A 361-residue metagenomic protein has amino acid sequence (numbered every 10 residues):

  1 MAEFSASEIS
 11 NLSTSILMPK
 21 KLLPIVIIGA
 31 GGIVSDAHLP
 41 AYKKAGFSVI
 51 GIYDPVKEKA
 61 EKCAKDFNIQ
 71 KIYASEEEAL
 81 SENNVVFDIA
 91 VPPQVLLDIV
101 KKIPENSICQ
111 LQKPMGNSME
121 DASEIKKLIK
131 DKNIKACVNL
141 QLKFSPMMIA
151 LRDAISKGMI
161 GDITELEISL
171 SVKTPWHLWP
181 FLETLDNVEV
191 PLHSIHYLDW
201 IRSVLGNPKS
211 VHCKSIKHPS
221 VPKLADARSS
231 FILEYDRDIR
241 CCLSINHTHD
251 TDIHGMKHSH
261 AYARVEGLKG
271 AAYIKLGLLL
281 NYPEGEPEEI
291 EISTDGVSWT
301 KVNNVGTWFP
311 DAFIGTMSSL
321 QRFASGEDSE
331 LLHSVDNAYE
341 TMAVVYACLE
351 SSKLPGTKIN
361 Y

Functional and structural regions predicted by a protein language model:
M1-L22, V86-I89, D236, S319-Y361: C-terminal helix-rich "cap/oligomerization" subdomain common to oxidoreductases
A2-F67: N-terminal Rossmann-like dinucleotide-binding module
A2-N11, L192, L198-N281, T316-E327 (+1 more regions): Contiguous beta-strand/loop segments that form the cofactor/metal-binding neighborhood of enzyme cores
I33, P55, V305-S318: Active-site loop of classical SDR/Rossmann-like NAD(P)-dependent oxidoreductases, centered on the catalytic Tyr-X3-Lys
F67, K71-L128: Beta-loop-alpha module in the N-terminal Rossmann-like domain of NAD(P)-dependent dehydrogenases, especially those
L111-Q112, A136-V138, I274: Hydrophobic residues in well-ordered beta-strands that form the structural core
E124-L142, G161-I168: Rossmann-fold dehydrogenase core element
L142-K223, P355: Predominantly a Rossmann-like dinucleotide-binding segment in NAD(P)-dependent oxidoreductases
